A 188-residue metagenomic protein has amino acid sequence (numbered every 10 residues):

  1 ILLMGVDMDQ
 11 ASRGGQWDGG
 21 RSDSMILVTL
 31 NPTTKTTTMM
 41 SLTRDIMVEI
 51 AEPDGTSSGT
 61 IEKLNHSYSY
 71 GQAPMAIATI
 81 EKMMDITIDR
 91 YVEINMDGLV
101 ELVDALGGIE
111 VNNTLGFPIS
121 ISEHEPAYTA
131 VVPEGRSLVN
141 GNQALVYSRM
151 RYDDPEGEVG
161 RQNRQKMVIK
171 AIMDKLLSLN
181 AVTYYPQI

Functional and structural regions predicted by a protein language model:
I1-I188: Non-catalytic, solvent-exposed segments at the cell envelope interface
